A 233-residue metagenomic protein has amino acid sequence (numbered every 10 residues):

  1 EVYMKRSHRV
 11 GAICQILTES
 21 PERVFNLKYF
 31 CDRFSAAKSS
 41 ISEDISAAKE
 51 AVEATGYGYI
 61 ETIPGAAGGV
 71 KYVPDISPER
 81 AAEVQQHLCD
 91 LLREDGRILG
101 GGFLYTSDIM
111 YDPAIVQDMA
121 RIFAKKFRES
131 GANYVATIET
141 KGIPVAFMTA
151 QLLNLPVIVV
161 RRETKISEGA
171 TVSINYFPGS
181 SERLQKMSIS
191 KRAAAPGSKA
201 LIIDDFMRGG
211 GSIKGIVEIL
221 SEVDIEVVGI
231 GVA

Functional and structural regions predicted by a protein language model:
E1-N26: Extreme N-terminal segment that seeds HTH/winged-HTH DNA-binding domains in transcriptional regulators
F30-C31: The alpha-helix within a helix-turn-helix
F34, E182-A233: PRPP/pyrophosphate-binding module of the type I phosphoribosyltransferase fold
K38-S40: Key DNA-contact positions within bacterial/archaeal DNA-binding proteins
S42-E53: Residue-level detection of the helix-turn-helix DNA-binding "recognition helix"
G58-V73: Minor-groove-contacting beta-hairpin "wing" of winged helix-turn-helix DNA-binding domains
K71-G131: Active-site-facing substrate-recognition patch
L155-A200: Short, glycine/charge-rich flexible loops or terminal/linker lids adjacent to PRPP-binding catalytic cores
